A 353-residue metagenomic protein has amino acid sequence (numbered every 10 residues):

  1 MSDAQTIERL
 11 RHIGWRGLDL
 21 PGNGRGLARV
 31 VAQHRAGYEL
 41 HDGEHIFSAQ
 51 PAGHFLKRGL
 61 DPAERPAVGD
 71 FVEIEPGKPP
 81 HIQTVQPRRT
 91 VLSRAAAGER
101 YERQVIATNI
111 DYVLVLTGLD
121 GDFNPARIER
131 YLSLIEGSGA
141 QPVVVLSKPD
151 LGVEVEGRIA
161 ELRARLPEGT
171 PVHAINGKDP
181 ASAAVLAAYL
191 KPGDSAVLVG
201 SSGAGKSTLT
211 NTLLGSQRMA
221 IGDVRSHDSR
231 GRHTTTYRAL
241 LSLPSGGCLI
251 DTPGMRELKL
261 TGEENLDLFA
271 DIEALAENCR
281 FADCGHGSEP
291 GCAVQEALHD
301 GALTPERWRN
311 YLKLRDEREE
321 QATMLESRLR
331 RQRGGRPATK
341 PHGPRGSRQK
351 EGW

Functional and structural regions predicted by a protein language model:
M1-L20: OB/S1-fold single-stranded nucleic-acid-binding modules and their adjacent gly/ser/pro-rich low-complexity linkers
S2-T6, N23-G24, G43, Q50 (+11 more regions): Helix-rich effector regions associated with P-loop NTPase G domains
G24-A36: Structural detector for short beta-strands of small beta-barrel domains
Q33-Y38, P87-T90: Short, conserved beta-turn/loop elements at beta-strand boundaries and strand-helix junctions
P76-H81, L119-G121, S202: Short, charged beta-turn/beta-strand-edge "cap" motif at the junction between a beta-strand and an adjacent loop
Q141, K148-A204: Canonical P-loop GTPase G-domain recognition
S202, K206-T208, T212: Walker A/P-loop
